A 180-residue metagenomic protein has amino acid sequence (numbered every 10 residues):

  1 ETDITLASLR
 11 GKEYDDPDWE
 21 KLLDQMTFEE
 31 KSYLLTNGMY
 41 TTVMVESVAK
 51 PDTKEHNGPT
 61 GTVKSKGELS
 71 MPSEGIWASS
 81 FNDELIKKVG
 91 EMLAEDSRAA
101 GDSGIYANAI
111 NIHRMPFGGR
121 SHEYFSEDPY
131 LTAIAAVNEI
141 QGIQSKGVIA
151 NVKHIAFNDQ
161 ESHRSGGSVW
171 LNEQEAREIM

Functional and structural regions predicted by a protein language model:
E1-M180: Glycoside hydrolase catalytic-domain context in secreted enzymes
